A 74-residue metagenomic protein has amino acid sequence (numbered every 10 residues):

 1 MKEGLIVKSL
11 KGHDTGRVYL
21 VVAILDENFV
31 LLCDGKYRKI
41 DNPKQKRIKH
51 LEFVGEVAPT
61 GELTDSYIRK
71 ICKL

Functional and structural regions predicted by a protein language model:
M1-E3, V7-K11, L20-L74: Ferredoxin-like alpha/beta domains used as RNA- or RNAP-binding modules
T15-R17: Short N-terminal binding/cap micro-motifs at the start of the first secondary-structure element
